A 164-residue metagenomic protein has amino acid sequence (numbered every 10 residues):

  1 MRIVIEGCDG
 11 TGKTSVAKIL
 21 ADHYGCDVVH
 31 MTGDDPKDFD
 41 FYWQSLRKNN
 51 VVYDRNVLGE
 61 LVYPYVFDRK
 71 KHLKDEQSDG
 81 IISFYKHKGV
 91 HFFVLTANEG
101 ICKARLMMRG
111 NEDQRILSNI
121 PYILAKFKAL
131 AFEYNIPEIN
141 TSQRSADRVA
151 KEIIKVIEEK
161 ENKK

Functional and structural regions predicted by a protein language model:
R2: Walker A (P-loop) ATP-phosphate-binding motif of ABC ATPase nucleotide-binding domains
I5: Hydrophobic anchor at the beta1->P-loop junction of P-loop NTPases
C8-T11, S15-D68: Conserved substrate/cofactor phosphate-moiety recognition/catalytic segment in nucleotide-dependent phosphotransferases
G10-T11, V57-G59, N98-G100, R144-A146: Short, solvent-exposed loop/turn segments at secondary-structure junctions
C26-V28, V52, F92-V94, I136-E138: Conserved beta-strand scaffold positions in the cores of enzyme catalytic domains, especially in NTP/NDP-utilizing
V51-L95: A basic- and aromatic-enriched beta-loop-alpha substructure that forms the phosphate/nucleotide- and DNA/RNA-contacting
D68, I82-L130: A glycine- and Lys/Arg-enriched "phosphate-lid" helix/loop adjacent to the NTP-binding pocket of small-molecule kinases
N111, L124-K164: NTP-dependent small-molecule kinase module
